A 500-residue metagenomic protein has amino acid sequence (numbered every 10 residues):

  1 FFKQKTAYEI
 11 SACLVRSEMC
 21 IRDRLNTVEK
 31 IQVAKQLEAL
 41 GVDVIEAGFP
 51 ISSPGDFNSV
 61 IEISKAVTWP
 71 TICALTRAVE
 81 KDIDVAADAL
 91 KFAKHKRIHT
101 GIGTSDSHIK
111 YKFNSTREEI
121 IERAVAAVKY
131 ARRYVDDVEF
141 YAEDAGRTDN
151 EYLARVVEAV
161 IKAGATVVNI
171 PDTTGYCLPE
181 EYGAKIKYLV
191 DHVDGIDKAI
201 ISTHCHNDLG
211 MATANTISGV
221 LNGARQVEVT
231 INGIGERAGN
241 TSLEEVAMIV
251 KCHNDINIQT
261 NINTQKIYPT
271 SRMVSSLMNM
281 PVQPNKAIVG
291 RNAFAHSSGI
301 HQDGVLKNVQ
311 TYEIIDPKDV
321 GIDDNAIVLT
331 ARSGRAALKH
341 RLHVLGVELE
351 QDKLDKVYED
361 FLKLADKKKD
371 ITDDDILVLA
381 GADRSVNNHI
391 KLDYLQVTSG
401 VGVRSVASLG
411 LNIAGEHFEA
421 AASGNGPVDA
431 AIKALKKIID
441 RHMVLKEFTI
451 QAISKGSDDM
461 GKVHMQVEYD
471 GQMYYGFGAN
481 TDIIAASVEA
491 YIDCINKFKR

Functional and structural regions predicted by a protein language model:
Q4-V15, M19-I21: Short, small-residue-biased leader/transition segments that mark boundaries at the very start of proteins
R16-E18, R22-V79, A326-L329, S333 (+1 more regions): N-terminal capping/small domains of soluble enzymes
E18, R22, F49-P54, S105-S107 (+5 more regions): Short, small-residue-enriched loops and turns at beta-alpha junctions that line or gate enzyme active sites
R24, K30-V33, D370-A486: Non-catalytic terminal/interface segments that mediate subunit docking, oligomerization, and allosteric communication
L25-V42, V60, K65, E80-I196 (+1 more regions): Alpha/beta enzyme core
I45-A47, P70-T76, K96-T100, V138-A142 (+3 more regions): Hydrophobic faces of well-ordered beta-strands that scaffold small-molecule active sites in alpha/beta enzyme cores
C177, A184-A295, H301: Catalytic alpha/beta core domains of metabolic enzymes, predominantly
M248, N254-A421, S457-M460: A mid-to-C-terminal "edge-of-domain" accessory segment
